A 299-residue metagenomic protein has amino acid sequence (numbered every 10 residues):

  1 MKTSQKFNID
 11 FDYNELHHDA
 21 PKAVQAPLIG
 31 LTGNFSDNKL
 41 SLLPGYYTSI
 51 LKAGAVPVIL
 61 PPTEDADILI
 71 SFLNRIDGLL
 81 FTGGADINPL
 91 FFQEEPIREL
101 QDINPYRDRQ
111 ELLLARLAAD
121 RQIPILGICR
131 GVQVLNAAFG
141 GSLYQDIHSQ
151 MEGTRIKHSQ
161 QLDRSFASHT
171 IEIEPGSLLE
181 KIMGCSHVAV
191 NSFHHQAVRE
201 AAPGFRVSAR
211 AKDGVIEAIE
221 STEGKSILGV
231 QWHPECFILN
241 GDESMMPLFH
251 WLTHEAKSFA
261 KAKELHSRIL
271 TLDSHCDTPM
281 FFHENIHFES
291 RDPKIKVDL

Functional and structural regions predicted by a protein language model:
M1-L126, A137, Y144, H148-I182 (+6 more regions): N-terminal beta1-alpha1 cap of cysteine-dependent amidohydrolase-like domains
C129: Conserved G/P- and acidic residue-centered "switch" motifs that form tight phosphate/ATP-binding loops in soluble
V132-V134: Hydrophobic, aromatic-enriched interface-forming segments
S192-A197, G229-P234, T271-P279: Histidine-centered catalytic micro-motifs
E217, S226-L228, L270: Protein kinase-like catalytic core scaffold
K261-L299: N-terminal hydrophobic targeting/anchoring segments and the immediately downstream early-domain regions of hydrolases
